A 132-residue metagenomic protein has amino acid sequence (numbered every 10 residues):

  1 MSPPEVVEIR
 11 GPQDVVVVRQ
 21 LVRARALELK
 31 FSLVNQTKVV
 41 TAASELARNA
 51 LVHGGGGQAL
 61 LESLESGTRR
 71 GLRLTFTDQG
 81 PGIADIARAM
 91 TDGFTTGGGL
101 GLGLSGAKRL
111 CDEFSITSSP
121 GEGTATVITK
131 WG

Functional and structural regions predicted by a protein language model:
M1-E5, A47-G132: Conserved beta-strand-loop-beta-strand hairpin that lines the nucleotide-binding pocket of ATP/GTP-utilizing enzymes
M1-T41: Bergerat-fold GHKL ATPase/HATPase_c domain
